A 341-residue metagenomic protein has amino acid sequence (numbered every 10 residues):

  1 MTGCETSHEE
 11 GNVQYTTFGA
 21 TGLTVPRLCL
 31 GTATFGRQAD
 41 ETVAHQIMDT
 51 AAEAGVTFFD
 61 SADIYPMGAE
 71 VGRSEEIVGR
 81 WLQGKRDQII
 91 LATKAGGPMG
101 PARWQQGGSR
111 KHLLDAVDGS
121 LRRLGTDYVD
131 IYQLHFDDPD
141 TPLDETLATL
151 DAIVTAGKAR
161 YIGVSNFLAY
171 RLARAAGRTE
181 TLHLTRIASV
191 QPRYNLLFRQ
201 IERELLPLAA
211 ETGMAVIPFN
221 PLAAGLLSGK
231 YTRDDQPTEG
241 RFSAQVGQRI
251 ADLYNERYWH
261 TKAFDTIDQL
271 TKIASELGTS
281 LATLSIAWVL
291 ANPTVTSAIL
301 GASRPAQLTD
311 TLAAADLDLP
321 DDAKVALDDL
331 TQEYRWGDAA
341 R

Functional and structural regions predicted by a protein language model:
M1-I89: N-terminal binding-site loop/beta-alpha segment at the start of enzyme catalytic domains that lines or forms
T32-T42, M99-L114, D137-T141: Active-site mouth loops of central-metabolism enzymes
A39-A51, G108-L124, L172-A176: Short, acidic/polar
T50, A54, R123-L124, G157 (+1 more regions): Structural motif
F58-A62, L91-T93, Y128-Q133, G163-V164 (+1 more regions): Short beta-strand segments at enzyme active-site cores
Y65, G84-G108: Structural motif corresponding to the early beta-alpha repeats
L121-T141: Active-site groove signature of glycoside hydrolases
D137, T141-L330: Beta/alpha (TIM)-barrel catalytic core signal, keyed to glycine-rich beta->alpha loops juxtaposed to Asp/Glu that bind
